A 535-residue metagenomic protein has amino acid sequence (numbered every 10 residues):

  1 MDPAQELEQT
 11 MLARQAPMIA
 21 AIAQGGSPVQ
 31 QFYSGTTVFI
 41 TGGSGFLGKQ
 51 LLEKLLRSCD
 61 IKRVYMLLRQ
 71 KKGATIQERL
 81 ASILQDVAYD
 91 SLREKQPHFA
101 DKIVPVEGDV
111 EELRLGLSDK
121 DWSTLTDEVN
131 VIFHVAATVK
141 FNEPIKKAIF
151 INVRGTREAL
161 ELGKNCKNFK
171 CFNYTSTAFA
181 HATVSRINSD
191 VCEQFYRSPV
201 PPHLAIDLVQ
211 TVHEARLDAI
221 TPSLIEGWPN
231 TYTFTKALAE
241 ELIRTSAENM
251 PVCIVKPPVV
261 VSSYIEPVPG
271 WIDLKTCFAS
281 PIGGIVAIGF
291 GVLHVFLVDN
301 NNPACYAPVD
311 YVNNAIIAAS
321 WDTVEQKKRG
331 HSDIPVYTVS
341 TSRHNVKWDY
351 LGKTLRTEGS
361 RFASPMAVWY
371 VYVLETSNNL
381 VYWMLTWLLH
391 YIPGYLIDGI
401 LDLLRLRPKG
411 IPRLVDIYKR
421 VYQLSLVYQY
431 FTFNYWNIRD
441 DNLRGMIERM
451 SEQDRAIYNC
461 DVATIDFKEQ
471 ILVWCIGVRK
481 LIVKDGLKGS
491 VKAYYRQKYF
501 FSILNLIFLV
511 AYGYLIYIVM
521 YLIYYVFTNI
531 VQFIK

Functional and structural regions predicted by a protein language model:
M1-M18, I61-Y65, M366, V427-Q429 (+1 more regions): Amphipathic terminal alpha-helices
M1-T138, I145-K147, R157, C166-C171 (+3 more regions): N-terminal Rossmann/SDR dinucleotide-binding element
T36-T37, A137-K147, E161, R186 (+7 more regions): Glycine- and acidic
A178-A180, V260-V261, H344: Conserved sequence/active-site signature of Rossmann-fold short-chain dehydrogenase/reductase
V184-A219, G227-T233, A237, E241-G330 (+1 more regions): NAD(P)-dependent short-chain dehydrogenase/reductase
D322-V427, R439, G445-N459, D466-G477 (+3 more regions): Mid/C-terminal beta-alpha module of Rossmann-like enzyme folds, strongest in SDR-family dehydrogenases/epimerases
